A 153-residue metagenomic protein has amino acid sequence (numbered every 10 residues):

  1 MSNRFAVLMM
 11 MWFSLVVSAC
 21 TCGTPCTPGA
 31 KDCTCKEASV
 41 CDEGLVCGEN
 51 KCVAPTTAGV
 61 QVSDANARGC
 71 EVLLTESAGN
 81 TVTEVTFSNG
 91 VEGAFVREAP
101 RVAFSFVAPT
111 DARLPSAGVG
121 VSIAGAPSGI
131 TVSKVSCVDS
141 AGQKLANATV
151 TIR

Functional and structural regions predicted by a protein language model:
M1-M10: Bacterial N-terminal signal peptides that target proteins for export
R4, C33, E43-L45, K51 (+3 more regions): Short linear motifs in intrinsically disordered/low-complexity regions
M10, C33-C35, G129-S133: Intrinsic low-complexity, intrinsically disordered segments enriched in polar/basic residues
V16-A19: C-terminal motif of bacterial Sec signal peptides marking the signal peptidase cleavage site
T21-P55: Secreted, cysteine-rich disulfide-bonded mini-domains of extracellular proteins
T24-P25, V53-R153: Acidic, low-complexity intrinsically disordered segments
